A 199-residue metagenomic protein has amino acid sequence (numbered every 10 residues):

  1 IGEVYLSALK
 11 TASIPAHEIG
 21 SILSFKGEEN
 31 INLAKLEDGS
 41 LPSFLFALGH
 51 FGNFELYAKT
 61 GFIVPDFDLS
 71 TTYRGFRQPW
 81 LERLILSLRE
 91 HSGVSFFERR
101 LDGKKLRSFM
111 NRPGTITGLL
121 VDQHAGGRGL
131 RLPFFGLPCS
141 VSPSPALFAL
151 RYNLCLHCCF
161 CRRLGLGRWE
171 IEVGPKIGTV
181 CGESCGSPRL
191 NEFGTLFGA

Functional and structural regions predicted by a protein language model:
I1-L48, N53, E82-S87, H91-V94: Membrane-anchoring hydrophobic helices of lipid-metabolizing enzymes
G2-P15, F62-R74, R107-Q123: Short N-terminal secondary-structure initiator segments
K10, P15, G20-K26, G52-E55 (+5 more regions): Generic, ordered loop/turn and secondary-structure boundary motif
A12-P15, I19, G75, P79 (+3 more regions): Residue-level signal for alpha-helical context at structural boundaries
G20-L23, T72, S87, T115 (+1 more regions): Alpha-helix boundary/capping detector
A34-S43, I63-V64, R100-A199: Non-catalytic C-terminal accessory region of glycerolipid acyltransferases and related lyso-lipid remodeling enzymes
L41-R100, G127-L132: Catalytic core of membrane glycerolipid acyltransferases/transacylases, capturing the structured, soluble-facing
